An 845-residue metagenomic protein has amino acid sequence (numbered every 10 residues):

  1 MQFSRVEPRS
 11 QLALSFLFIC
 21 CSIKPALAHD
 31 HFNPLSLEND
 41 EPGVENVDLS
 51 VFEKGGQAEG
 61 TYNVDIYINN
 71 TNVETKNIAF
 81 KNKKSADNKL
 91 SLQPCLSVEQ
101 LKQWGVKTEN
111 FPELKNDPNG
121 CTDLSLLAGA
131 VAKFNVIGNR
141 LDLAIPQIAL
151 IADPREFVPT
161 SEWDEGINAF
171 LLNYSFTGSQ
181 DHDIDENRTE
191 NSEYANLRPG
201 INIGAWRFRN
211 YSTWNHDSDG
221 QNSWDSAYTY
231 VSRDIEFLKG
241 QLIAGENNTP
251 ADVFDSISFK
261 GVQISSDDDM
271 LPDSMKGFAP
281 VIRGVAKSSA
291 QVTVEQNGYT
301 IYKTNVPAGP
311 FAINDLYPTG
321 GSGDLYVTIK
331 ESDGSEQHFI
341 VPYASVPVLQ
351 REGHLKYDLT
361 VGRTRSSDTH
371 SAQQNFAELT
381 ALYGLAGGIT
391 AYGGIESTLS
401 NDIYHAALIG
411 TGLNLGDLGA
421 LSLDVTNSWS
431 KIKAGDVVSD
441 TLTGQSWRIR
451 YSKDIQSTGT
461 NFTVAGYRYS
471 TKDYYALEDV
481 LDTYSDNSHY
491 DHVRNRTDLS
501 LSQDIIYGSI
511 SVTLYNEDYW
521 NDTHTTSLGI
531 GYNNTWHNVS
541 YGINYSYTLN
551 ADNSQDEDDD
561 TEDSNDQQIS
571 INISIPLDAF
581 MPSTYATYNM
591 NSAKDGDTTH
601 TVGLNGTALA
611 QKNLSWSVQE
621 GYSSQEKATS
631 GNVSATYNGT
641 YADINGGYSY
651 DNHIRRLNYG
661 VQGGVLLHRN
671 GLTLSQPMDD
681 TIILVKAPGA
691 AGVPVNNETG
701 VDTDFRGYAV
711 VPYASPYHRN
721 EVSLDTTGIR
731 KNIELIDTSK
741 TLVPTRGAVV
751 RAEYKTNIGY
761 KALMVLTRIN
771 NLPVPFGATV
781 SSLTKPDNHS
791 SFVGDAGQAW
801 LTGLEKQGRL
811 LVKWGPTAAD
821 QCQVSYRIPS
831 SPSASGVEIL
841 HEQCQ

Functional and structural regions predicted by a protein language model:
Q2-P8, A13-L17, P25-K276, A593-L666: Post-signal-peptide, soluble extracytosolic/periplasmic N-terminal scaffold domains of envelope/secretory systems
A58-K81, G689-T699, N770-K785: Short, ordered, surface-exposed loop/turn motifs in non-cytosolic proteins
I66, I282-G284, I683-A687, Y760-I769: A short, amphipathic beta-strand motif
D87-L96, L316-S322, Y708-E734, R746 (+1 more regions): Short Pro-Gly-centered beta-turn/loop motif in secreted/extracellular proteins
R140-I145, P347-R351, T738-G759, Y826-Q845: Extracellular beta-sheet/turn segments enriched in Thr/Pro/Gly and aliphatic residues
A149, G178-H182, A205, W214-S218 (+18 more regions): Transmembrane beta-strands of outer-membrane beta-barrel pores
W163, N191-G204, W224-L238, Q373-G387 (+11 more regions): Feature captures outer-membrane beta-barrel proteins of Gram-negative bacteria and organelles
G700-Y708, K785-Q798: Short, acidic Ser/Thr/Gly-rich low-complexity loop/linker segments typical of extracellular and cell-surface proteins
